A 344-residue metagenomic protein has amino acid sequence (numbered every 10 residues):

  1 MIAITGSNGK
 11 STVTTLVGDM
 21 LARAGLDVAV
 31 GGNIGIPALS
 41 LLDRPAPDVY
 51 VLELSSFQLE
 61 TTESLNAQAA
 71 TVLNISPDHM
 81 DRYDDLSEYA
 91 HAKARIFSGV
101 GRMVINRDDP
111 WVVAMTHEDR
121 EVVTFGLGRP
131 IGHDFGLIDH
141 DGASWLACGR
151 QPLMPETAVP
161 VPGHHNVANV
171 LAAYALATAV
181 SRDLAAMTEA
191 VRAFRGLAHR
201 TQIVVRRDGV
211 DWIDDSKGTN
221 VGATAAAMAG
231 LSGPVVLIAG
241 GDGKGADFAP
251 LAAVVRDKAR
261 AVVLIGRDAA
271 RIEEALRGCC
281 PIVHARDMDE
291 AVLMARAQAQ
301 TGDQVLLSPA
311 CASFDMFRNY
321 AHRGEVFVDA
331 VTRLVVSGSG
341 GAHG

Functional and structural regions predicted by a protein language model:
M1-A3, A24, R192, Q202 (+2 more regions): Short, basic phosphate-binding NTP loop
M1-R107, W111-E121, A177, D315 (+1 more regions): Phosphate-binding loop of NTP-binding sites
A29-G31, R107, R120-D139, T188-R192 (+3 more regions): Beta-strand->loop->alpha-helix junctions that form or flank phosphate-binding loops in nucleotide-handling enzymes
D109-A114, P130-H133, G245-A246, A269-E274: Short, charged/polar "capping" segments at the starts of alpha-helices and the immediately preceding loops
G142-G149: Short polybasic amphipathic segments
M154-A259, E274-R277: Nucleotide phosphate-binding/pyrophosphate-handling subdomain across enzymes that bind or process nucleotide phosphates
A249-D303, S339-G344: C-terminal helical cap/extension that packs against the catalytic core of soluble nucleotide-cofactor enzymes
